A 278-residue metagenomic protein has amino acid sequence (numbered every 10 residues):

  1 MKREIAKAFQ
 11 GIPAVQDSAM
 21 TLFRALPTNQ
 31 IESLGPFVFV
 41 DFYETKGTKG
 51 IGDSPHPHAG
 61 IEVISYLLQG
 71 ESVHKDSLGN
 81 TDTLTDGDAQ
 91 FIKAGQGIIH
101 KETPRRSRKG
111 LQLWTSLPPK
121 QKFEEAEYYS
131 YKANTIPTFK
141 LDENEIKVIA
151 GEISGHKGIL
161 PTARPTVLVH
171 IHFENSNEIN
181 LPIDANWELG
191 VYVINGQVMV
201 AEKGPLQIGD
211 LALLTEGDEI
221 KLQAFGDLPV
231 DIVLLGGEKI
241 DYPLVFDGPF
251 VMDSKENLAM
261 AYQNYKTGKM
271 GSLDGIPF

Functional and structural regions predicted by a protein language model:
M1-F278: Jelly-roll (double-stranded beta-helix
